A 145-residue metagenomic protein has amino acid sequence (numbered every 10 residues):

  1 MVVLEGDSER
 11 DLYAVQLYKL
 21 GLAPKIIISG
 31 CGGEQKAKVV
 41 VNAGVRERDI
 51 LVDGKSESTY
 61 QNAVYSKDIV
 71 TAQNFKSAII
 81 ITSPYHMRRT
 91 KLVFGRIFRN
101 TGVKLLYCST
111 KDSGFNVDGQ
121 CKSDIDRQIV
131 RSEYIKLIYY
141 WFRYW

Functional and structural regions predicted by a protein language model:
M1-D124: A structural signal for short, hydrophobic/glycine-enriched beta-strand patches
K122-W145: A transmembrane-helix-recognition feature enriched in membrane-embedded lipid enzymes and envelope glyco-/phospholipid
